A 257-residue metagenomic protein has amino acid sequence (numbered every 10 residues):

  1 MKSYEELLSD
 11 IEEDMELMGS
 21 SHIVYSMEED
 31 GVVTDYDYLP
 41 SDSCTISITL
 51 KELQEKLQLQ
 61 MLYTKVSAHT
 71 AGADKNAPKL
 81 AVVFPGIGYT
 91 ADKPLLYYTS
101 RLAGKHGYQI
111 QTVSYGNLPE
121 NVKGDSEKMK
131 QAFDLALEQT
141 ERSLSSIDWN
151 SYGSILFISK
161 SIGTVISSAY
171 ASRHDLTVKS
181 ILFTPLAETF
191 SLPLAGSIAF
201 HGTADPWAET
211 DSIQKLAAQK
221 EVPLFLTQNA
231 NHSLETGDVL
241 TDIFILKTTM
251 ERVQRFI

Functional and structural regions predicted by a protein language model:
L17-T49: Acidic, low-complexity, intrinsically disordered interaction modules
L59-S151: Serine-hydrolase catalytic machinery in alpha/beta-hydrolase-like enzymes
I158-S167: Gly/Ala-rich beta-loop-alpha elbow adjacent to hydrolase catalytic centers
L176-P185: A conserved short beta-strand
A199-H201, D205: Short beta-strand/loop motif that positions the catalytic acidic residue of the alpha/beta-hydrolase fold
P206-S212: Conserved alpha/beta-hydrolase "acid-adjacent" motif
A230-F244: Catalytic histidine-centered segment of alpha/beta-hydrolase-like enzymes
